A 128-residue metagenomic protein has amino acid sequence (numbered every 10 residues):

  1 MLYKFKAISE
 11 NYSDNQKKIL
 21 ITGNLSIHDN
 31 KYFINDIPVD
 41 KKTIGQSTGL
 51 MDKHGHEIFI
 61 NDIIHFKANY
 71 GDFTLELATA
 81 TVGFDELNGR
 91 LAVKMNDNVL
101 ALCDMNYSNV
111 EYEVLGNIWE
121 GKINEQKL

Functional and structural regions predicted by a protein language model:
M1-L128: Secondary-structure transition motif
